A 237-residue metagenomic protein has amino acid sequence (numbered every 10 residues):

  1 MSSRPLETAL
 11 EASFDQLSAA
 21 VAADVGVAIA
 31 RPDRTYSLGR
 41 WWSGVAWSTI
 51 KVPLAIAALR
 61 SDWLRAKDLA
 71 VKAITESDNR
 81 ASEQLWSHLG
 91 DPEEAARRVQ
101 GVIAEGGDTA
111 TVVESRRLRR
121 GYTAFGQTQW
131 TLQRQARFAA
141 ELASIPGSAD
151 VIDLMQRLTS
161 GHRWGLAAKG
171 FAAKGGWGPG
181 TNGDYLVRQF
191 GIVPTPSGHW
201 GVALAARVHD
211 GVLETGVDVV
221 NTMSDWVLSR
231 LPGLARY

Functional and structural regions predicted by a protein language model:
M1-D15, V21, A143-T159, G180-Y237: Structured C-terminal helix/loop/strand segments within mature extracytoplasmic catalytic/sensor domains
M1-R4, G39-G44, D68-K72, S82-G90 (+2 more regions): Second-shell loop/turn segments in exported
L6-L17, I50, R65-A70, S77-L85 (+5 more regions): Stable alpha-helical elements in mature extracytoplasmic
A20-S43, L59: Short, conserved catalytic-motif segment at the N-terminal edge
S43-L64, A73, V202: Active-site SXXK
I56-L64, S87, R137-S144, S229: Short glycine/serine- and small hydrophobic-enriched flexible loop segments
W86-P146: Mid-domain, small-residue-enriched loop/turn segments at the edges of structured enzyme/sensor domains
L132, R137-P179: Conserved active-site loop region of the serine DD-peptidase/beta-lactamase
